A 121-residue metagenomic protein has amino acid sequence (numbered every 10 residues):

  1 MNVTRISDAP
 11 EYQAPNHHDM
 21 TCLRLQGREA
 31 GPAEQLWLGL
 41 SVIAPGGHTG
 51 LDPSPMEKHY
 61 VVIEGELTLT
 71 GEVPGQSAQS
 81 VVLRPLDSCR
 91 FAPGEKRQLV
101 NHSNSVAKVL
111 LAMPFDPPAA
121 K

Functional and structural regions predicted by a protein language model:
M1-Q35, A120-K121: A short, N-terminal "cap"/entry segment at the start of jelly-roll beta-barrel domains of the cupin/DSBH fold
R24-Q26, G39-S54, P93: Conserved short histidine dyad/triad with adjacent acidic residue
R28, H48-S54, G71-E72, S80-V81 (+1 more regions): Short histidine-centered beta-strand/loop micro-motifs that create catalytic or ligand/metal-coordination sites
L40-A44, S54-L69, A112: Short, conserved beta-strand element in jelly-roll/cupin
G47-G50, T68, S88-C89, P93-L99: Histidine-centered metal-chelating micro-motifs
P74-P93: Short acidic-glycine-tyrosine-enriched beta hairpin
R84-P85, P93-P118: Ligand-binding loop in jelly-roll beta-barrel domains
